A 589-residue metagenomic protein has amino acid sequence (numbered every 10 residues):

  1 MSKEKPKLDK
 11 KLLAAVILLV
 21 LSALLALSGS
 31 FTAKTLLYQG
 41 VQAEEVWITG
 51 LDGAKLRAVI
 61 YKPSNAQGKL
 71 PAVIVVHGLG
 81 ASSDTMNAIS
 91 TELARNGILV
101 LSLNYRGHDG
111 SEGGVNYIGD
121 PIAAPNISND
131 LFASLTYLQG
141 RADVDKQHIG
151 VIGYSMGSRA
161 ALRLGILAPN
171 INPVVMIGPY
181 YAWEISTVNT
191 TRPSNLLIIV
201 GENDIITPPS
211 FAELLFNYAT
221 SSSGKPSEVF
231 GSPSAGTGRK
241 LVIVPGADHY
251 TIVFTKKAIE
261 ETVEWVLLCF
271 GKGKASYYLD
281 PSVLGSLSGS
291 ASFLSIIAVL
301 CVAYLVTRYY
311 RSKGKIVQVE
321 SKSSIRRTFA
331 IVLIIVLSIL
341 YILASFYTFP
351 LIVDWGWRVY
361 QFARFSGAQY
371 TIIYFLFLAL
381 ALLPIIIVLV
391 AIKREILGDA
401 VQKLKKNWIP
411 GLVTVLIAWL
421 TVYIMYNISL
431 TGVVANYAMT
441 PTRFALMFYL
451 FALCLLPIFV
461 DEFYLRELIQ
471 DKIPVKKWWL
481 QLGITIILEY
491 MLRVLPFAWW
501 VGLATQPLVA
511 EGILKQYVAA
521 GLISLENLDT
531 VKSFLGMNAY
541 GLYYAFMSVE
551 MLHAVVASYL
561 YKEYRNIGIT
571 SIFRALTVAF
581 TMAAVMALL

Functional and structural regions predicted by a protein language model:
S2-K10, E320-I325: Short, Lys/Arg-rich N-terminal segment immediately upstream of the first membrane anchor
P6-T49, R57-V59: An N-terminal hydrophobic leader/cap segment in hydrolases
L12-L21, S292-A298, V336: Hydrophobic H-region at the start of alpha-helical membrane spans
S22-L25, I296-Y304, F580, A584: Hydrophobic core segments of alpha-helical transmembrane domains in multi-pass membrane transport and ion-translocation
L24-S30, Y304-L305, Y341-P350: Alpha-helical transmembrane segments of multi-pass membrane proteins
T35-P281: Soluble extramembrane regions of membrane proteins in the secretory/endomembrane system
G273-A303, T307-A330: Cytosolic-side membrane-insertion boundary helix
I335-L589: Alpha-helical transmembrane segments of integral membrane proteins
